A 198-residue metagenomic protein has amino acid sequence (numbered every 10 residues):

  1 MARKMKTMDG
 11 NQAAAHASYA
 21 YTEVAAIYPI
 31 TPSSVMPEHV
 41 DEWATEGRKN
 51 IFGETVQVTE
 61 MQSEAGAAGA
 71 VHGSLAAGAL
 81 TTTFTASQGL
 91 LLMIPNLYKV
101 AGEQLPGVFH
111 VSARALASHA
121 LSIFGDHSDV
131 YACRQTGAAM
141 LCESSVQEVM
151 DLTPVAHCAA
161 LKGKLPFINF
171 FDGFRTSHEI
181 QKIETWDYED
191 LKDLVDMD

Functional and structural regions predicted by a protein language model:
M1-A132, G137, P154, G173-F174: Thiamine diphosphate
M36, E64-A67, A139, Q147-V149 (+3 more regions): A generic structural micro-environment signature that highlights single residues at secondary-structure boundaries
F52-V56, F167-D198: Conformationally flexible catalytic loops at phosphate/diphosphate-handling active centers
G102, A156, I183-T185: Short basic, glycine-rich beta-strand/loop surfaces that mediate nucleic-acid
I123-G173, M197: Conserved thiamine diphosphate
